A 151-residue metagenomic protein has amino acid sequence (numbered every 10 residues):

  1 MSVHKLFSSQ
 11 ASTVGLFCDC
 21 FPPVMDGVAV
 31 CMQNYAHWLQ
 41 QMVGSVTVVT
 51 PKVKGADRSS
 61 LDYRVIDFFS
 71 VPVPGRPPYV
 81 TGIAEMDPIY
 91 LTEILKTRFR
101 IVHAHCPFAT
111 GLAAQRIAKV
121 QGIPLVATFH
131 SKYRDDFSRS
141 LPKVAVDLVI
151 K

Functional and structural regions predicted by a protein language model:
M1-F69: N-terminal subdomain of nucleotide-sugar transferases
D19, F129-K132: Histidine-centered beta-alpha loop that forms part of the nucleotide-sugar donor binding/catalytic region in diverse
V24, A56, G75, G111 (+1 more regions): Generic structural signal for helix capping and beta-alpha/helix-loop junctions
V53-K54, F108, K132: Conserved beta-strand edge residues that scaffold enzyme active sites
Y63-F68, V120-G122, P142-D147: Short, hinge-like loop/turn segments at secondary-structure boundaries
P72-A104, T110-R116, V120, D147-L148: An amphipathic, basic-hydrophobic alpha-helix
P124-V126, Y133-K151: Nucleotide-sugar donor phosphate/pyrophosphate-binding loop at the beta->alpha transition of glycosyltransferases
